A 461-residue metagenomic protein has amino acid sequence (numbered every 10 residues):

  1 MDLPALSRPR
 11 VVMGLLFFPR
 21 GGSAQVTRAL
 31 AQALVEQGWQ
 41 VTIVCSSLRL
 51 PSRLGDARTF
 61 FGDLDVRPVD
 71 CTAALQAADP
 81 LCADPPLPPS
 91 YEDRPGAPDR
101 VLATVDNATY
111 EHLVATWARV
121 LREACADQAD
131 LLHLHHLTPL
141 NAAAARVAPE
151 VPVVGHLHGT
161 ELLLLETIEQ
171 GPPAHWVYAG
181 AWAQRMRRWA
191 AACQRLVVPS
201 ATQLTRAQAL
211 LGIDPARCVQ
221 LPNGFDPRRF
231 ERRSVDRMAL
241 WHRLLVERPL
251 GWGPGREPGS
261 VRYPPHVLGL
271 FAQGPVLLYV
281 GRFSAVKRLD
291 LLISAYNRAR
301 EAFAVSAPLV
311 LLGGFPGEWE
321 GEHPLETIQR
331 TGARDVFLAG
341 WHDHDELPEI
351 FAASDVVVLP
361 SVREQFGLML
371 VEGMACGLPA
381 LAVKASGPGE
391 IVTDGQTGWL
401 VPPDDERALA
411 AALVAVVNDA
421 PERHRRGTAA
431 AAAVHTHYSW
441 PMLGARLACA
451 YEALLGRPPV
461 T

Functional and structural regions predicted by a protein language model:
L6, T42-D127: A conserved catalytic-core segment of Leloir-type glycosyltransferases
H175-L196: Membrane-proximal helix-turn-helix segments that form the acceptor-binding/catalytic region of lipid-linked
T202, G224: Carbohydrate-associated surface elements
G313, G321-D345: Nucleotide-activated donor-binding/catalytic signature segment of Leloir-type glycosyltransferases, i.e., the conserved
W341-H342, E349-S354: Short alpha-helical donor nucleotide-sugar binding micro-motif in glycosyltransferases
V362: Aromatic "clamp/platform" in nucleotide-sugar-dependent glycosyltransferases that forms part of the donor/acceptor
P379-A382: Short hydrophobic beta-strand element within catalytic cores of glycosyltransferases and related nucleotide-activated
D394-G395, W399-E406, A415-A420: Conserved acidic donor-binding segment of nucleotide-sugar-dependent glycosyltransferases
